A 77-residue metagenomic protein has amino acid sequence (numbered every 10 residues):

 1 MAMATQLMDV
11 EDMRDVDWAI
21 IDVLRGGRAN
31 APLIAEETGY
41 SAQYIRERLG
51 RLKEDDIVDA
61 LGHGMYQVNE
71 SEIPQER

Functional and structural regions predicted by a protein language model:
M1-M3: N-terminal amphipathic alpha-helix
T5-V16, N30, A60-R77: Short, cationic-aromatic polyanion-contact patches
V16-D17, L49: Conserved acidic functional residues
D17-L24: Hydrophobic residues on short alpha-helical segments
G27: Flexible coil/turn residues that form the inter-helical turn or adjacent wing/linker of helix-turn-helix
L33-E37: A short acidic, leucine-rich amphipathic alpha-helix
Y40-K53: Short amphipathic alpha-helical interaction segments
D56: Glycine-centered, phosphate/nucleic-acid-interacting loop/turn motifs that mediate DNA/RNA or nucleotide
